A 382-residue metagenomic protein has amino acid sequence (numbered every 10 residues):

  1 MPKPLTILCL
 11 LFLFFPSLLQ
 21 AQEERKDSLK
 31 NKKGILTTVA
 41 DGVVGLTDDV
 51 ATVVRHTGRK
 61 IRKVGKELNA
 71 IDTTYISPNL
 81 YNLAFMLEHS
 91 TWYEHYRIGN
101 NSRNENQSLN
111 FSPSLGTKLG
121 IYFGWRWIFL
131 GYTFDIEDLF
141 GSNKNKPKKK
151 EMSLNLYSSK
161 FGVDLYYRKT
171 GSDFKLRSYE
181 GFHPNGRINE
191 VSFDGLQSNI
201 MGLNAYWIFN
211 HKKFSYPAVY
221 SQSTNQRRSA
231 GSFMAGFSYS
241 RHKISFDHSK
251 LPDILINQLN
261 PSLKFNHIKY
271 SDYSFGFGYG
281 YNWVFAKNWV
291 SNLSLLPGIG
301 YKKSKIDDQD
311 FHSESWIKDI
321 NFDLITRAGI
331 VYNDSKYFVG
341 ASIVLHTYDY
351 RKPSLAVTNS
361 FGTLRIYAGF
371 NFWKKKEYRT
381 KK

Functional and structural regions predicted by a protein language model:
L18-P78, K376-K382: Sec-dependent signal peptide cleavage junction
N79-F85, T117, R126-I128, S159-V163 (+5 more regions): Outer-envelope beta-barrel architecture signal
Y81, P113-L119, K146-K150, Y157 (+6 more regions): Residues that define the transmembrane beta-barrel architecture of outer-membrane proteins
L87, L119-W125, Y132, M152-S158 (+6 more regions): Residues on the lipid-exposed face of transmembrane beta-strands in outer-membrane beta-barrel proteins
W92-K118, F129-N145: Surface-exposed strand-loop-strand hairpins of Gram-negative outer-membrane beta-barrel proteins
N110-S112, G116-K118, L176-E180, I188-G202 (+7 more regions): Extracellular/periplasm-exposed beta-strand and loop segments of Gram-negative cell-envelope proteins, dominated by
S153-H267: Outer-membrane pore/translocation modules
G202-A205, S360-K382: Outer-membrane beta-barrel "beta-signal"
